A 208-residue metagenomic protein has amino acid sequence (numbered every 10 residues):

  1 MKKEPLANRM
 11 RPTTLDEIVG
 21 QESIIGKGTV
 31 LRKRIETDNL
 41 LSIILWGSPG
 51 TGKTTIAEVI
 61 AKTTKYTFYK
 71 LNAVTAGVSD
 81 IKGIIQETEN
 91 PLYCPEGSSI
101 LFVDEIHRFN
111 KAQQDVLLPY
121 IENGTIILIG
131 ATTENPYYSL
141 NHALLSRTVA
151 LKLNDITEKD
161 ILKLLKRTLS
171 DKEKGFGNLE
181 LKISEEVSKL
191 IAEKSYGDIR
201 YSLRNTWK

Functional and structural regions predicted by a protein language model:
M1-T37: A short, basic N-terminal segment
K2-E4, K33-N72, Q86-E89, L118-N123: Walker A/P-loop
I24-T29, Y66-I100, K111: Short glycine-rich substrate-engagement loop in P-loop NTPases that contacts/grips substrate
L71, F102, I127-A131: Structural recognition of the conserved hydrophobic beta-strand(s) that form the central parallel beta-sheet of P-loop
N72-V74, V149-L162: Conserved AAA+ ATPase "SRH/arginine-finger" region at the nucleotide-binding site
L118-P119, N135-V149, L165-K166: Short regulatory helix/loop adjacent to the ATP-binding pocket of P-loop NTPases
R147, K163-G177: Conserved AAA+ ATPase "sensor/coupling" helix adjacent to the nucleotide-binding pocket
K189-K194, R200-K208: C-terminal helical "lid" of AAA+/P-loop NTPase domains
